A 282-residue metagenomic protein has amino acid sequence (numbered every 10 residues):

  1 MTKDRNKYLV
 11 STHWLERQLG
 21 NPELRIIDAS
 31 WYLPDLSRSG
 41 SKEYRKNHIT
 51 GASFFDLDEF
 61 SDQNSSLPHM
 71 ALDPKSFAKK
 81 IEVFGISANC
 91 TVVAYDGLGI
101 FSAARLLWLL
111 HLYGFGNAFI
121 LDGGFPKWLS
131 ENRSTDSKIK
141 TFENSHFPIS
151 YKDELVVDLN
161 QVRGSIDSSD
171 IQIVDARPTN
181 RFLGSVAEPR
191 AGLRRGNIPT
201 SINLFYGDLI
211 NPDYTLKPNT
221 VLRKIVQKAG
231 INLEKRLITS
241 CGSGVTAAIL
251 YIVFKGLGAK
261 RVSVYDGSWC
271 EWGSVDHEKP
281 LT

Functional and structural regions predicted by a protein language model:
M1-T282: Cytosolic catalytic domains that perform sulfur/thiol-centered chemistry
